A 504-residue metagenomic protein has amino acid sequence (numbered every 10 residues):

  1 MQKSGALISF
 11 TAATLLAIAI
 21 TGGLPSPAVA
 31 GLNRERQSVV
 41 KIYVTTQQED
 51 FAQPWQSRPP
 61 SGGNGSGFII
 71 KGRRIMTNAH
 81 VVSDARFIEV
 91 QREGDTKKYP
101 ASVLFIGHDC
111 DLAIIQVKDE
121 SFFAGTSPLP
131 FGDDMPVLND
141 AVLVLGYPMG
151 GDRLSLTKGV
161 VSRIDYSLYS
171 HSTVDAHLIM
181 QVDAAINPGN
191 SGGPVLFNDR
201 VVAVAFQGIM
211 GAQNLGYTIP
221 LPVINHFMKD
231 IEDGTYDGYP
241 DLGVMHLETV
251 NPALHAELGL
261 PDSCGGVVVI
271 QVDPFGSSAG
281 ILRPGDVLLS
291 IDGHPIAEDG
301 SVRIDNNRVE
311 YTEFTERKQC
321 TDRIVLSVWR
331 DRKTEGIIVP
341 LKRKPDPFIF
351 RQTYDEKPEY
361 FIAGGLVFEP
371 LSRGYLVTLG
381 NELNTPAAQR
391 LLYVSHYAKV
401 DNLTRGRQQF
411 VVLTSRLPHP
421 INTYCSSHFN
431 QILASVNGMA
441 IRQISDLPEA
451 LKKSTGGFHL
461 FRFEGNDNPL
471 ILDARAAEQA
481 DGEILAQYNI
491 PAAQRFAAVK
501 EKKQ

Functional and structural regions predicted by a protein language model:
S9-G23: Bacterial N-terminal signal peptides
P27-F68, G72-N78, F87, V137 (+4 more regions): N-terminal activation segment of mature serine protease catalytic domains
G31, T45, F68-K71, A79 (+4 more regions): C-terminal recognition in membrane/secretory proteostasis and scaffolding
S38-V44, D50-Q56, K118-L129, S155-Q213 (+5 more regions): Active-site region of chymotrypsin-like
Q47, I106-C110, S162-S170, T249-N251 (+1 more regions): Short, conserved beta-turn/loop elements at beta-strand boundaries and strand-helix junctions
Q48, K71-L154, P188, E335-G336: Conserved active-site neighborhood of the chymotrypsin/trypsin-like protease fold
S61-N64, N187-S191, P274-F275, H419: Short, small/polar residue-rich loop motifs at catalytic or cofactor-binding pockets
D84-F87, E93-S102, V137-L143, L154-S167 (+4 more regions): Beta-strand/loop subdomains of soluble extracytoplasmic proteins
